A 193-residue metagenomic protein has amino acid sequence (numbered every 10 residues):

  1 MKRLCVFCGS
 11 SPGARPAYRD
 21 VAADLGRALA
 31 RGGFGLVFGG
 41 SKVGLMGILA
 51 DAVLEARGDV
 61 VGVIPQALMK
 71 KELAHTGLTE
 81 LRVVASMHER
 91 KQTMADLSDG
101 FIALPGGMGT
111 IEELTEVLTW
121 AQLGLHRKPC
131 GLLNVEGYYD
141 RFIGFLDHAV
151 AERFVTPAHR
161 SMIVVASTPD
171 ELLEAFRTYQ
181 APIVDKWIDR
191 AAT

Functional and structural regions predicted by a protein language model:
M1-L97, V135-D170, E174-A175, Y179-T193: A cross-family phosphate/adenosyl-ligand binding-site feature
D59-V61, L123-N134: Gly/Pro- and small hydrophobic-enriched strand-loop and loop-to-helix capping segments that sit at the rims
R90-G124, G131, I183-W187: Active-site/ligand-binding-proximal alpha/beta "capping" segment
L104-P105, P129-L133, R160-I163: Flexible, glycine/proline-enriched loop segments at strand-loop-helix junctions that form or flank small-ligand binding
